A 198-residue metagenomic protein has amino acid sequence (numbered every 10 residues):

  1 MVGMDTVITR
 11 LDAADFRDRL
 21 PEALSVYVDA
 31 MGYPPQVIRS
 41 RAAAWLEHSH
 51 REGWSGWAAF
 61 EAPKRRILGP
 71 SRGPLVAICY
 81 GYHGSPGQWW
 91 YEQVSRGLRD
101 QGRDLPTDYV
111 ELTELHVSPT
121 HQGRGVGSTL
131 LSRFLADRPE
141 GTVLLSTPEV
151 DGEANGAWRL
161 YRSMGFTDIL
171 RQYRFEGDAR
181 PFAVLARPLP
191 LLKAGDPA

Functional and structural regions predicted by a protein language model:
V2-A44, G56-E61, R66-L75, P197-A198: Short amphipathic alpha-helix that is part of the acyltransferase structural core
Y27, Y161, F166: Conserved active-site tyrosine of GNAT-family acetyltransferases
L46-A58, A62, H83-W89, E111 (+1 more regions): A short helix-loop-beta-strand connector motif used in the catalytic cores of GNAT acetyltransferases and, in some
G69-R72, Y80-E114: Conserved acyl-donor/pantetheine-binding loop and adjacent beta-alpha core of acyl/acetyltransferases and related
T113-V117, G123-D137, R159, S163: Conserved acetyl-CoA-binding loop-helix of GNAT-fold acetyltransferases
D137-V150: Conserved GNAT acetyl-CoA-binding A-motif
T147-A154, M164, L170-A198: C-terminal "cap" of GNAT-fold acetyltransferases
